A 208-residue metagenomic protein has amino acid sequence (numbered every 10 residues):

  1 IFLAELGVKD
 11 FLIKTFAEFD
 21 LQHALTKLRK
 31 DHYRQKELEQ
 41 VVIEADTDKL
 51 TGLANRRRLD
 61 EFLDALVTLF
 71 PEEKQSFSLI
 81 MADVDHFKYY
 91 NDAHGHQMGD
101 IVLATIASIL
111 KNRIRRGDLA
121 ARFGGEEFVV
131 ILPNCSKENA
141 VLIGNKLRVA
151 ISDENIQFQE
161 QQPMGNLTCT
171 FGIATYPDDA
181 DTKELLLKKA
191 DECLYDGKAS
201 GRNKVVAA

Functional and structural regions predicted by a protein language model:
I1-E5: Alpha4-beta5-alpha5 "output face"
G7, F11-K49, R57-T68, D118-A121 (+1 more regions): Signal-transducing coiled-coil linker helices
L21, L25, L59, L63 (+4 more regions): Heptad-repeat coiled-coil signal-transmission/dimerization helices
V42-E61, A82-H96, A104: Conserved nucleotide-binding and Mg2+-coordinating catalytic segments in signaling enzymes
D60-H94, L110, A121: Active-site-proximal structural segments of metal-dependent nucleotidyl cyclase/transferase enzymes
N91-G99, G124-G125, G201-R202: A short glycine-centered flexible hinge/capping loop motif at secondary-structure junctions
T105-D178, T182-L185, A207: GGDEF/GGEEF active-site signature
K189-A208: Catalytic/regulatory signature loops of cyclic-dinucleotide turnover enzymes and related class III nucleotidyl cyclases
